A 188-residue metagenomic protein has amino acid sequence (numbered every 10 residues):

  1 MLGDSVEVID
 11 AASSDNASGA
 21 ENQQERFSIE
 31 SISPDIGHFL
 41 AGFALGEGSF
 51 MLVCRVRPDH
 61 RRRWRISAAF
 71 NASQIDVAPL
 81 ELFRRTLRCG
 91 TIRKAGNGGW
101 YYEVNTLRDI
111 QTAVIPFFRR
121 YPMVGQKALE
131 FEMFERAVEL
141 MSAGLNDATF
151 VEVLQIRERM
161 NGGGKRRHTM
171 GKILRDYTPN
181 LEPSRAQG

Functional and structural regions predicted by a protein language model:
M1-G188: Sequence-level preference for short, compositionally simple segments enriched in small aliphatic or small polar residues
